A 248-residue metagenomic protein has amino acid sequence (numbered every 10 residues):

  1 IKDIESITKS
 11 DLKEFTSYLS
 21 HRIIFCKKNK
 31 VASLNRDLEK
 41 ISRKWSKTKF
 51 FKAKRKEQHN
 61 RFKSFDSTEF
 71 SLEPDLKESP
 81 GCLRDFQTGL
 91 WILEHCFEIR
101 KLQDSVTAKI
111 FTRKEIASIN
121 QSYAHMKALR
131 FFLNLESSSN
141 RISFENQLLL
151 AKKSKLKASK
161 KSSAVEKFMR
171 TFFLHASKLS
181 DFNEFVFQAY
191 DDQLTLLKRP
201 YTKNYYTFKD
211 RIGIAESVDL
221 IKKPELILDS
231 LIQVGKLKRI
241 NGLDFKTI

Functional and structural regions predicted by a protein language model:
I1-I248: A nucleotide- and high-energy phosphate-metabolite-utilizing enzyme signature
